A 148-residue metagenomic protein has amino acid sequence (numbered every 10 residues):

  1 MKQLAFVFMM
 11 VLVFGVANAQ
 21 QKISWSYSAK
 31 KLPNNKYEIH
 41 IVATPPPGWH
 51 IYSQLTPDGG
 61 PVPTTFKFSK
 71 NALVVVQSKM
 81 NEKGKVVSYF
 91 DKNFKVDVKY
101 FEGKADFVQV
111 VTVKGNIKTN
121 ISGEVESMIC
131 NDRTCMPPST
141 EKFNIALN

Functional and structural regions predicted by a protein language model:
M1-K22: Bacterial Sec-dependent N-terminal signal peptides
Q20-N148: Extracellular/lumen-exposed scaffold segments
